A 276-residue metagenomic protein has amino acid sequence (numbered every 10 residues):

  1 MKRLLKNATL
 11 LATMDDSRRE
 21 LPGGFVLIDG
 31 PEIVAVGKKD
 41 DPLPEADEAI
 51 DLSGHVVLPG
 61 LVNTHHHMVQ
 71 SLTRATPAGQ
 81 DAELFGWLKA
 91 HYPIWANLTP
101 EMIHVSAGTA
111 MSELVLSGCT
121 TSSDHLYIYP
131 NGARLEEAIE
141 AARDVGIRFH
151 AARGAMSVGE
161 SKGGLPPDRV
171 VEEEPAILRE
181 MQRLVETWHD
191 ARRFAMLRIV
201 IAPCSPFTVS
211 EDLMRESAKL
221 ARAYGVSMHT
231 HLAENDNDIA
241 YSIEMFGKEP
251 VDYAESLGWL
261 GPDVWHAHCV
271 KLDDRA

Functional and structural regions predicted by a protein language model:
M1-P44, H55-V56: N-terminal metal-binding scaffold of metallo-dependent hydrolase/deaminase domains
R3-K6, L43-W87, G108, S112-L116: Replace "His-x-His-based motif
A8, V26, P31, G54 (+6 more regions): Divalent metal-coordination and catalytic microenvironments
L27, R74-H125, Y129-R148, L178-R193: Alpha-helical scaffold segments that flank or form the walls of functional sites
K39, T73, Y127, G154-A155 (+1 more regions): Short, ordered loop/turn segments at secondary-structure junctions
H66-M68, Y127, E234, K271: Short, glycine/acidic-enriched loop or turn micro-motifs at the edges of active sites
A133-C269, R275: Metal-coordinating catalytic core of metallo-dependent amide/deamination hydrolases
